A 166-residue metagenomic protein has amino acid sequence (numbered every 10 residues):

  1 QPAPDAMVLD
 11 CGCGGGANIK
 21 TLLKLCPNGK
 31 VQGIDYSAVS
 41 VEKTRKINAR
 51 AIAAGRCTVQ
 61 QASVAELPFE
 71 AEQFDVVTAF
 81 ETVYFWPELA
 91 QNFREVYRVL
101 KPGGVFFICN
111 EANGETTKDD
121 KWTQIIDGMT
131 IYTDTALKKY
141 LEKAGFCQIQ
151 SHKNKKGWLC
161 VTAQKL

Functional and structural regions predicted by a protein language model:
Q1-M7: Short helix-loop-beta connector
P4, L100-V105: Short glycine-dipeptide loop
M7-E66: Class I SAM-dependent methyltransferase SAM/SAH-binding core
A65-V77: A short acidic, Gly/Pro-enriched loop at the edge of an enzyme's catalytic core that lines a small-molecule cofactor
V76-L89: A short SAM/SAH-binding and catalytic strip from SAM-dependent methyltransferases
A90-P102: A short glycine-rich, Lys/Arg-flanked "PGG" loop and its adjoining helix->strand segment in the class I
V105-T162: C-terminal alpha-helical "lid/dimerization" subdomain adjacent to the S-adenosyl-L-methionine
